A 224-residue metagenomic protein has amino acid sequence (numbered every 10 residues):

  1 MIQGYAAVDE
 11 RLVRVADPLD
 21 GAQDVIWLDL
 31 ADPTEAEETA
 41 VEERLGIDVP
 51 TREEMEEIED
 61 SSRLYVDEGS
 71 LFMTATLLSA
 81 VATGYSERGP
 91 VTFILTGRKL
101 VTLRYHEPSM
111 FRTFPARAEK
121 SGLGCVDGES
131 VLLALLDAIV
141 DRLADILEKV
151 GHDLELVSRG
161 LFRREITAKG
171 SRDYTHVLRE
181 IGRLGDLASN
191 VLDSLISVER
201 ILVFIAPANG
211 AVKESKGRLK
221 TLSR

Functional and structural regions predicted by a protein language model:
M1-T221: Peripheral, non-transmembrane regulatory/ligand-interaction domains of membrane transport proteins
